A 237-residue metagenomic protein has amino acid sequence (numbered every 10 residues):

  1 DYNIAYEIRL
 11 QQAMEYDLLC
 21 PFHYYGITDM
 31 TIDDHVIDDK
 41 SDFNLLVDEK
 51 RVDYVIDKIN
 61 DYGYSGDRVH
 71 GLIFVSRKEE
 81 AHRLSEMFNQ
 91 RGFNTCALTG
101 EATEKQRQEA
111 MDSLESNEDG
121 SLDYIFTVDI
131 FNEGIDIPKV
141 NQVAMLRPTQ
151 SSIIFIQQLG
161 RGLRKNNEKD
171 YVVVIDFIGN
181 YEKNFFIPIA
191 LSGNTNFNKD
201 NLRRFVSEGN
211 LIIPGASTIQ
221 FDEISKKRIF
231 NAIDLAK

Functional and structural regions predicted by a protein language model:
D1-P21, I137-Q157, R161-D170: Signature of the SF2 helicase/ATPase Hel1-core->accessory helical subdomain module
Y2-V75: Conserved interdomain linker/interface between the two RecA-like ATPase lobes of SF2 helicase motors
Q12-E15, T28-D33, K78-E79, A102-T103 (+4 more regions): Conserved nucleotide-binding/hydrolysis micro-motifs of P-loop NTPases
H23, D38-S41, M111-S113, I187-N194: Short, surface-exposed amphipathic charged segments that create phosphate/polyanion-binding patches used for binding
D61, S65-G66, H70, R77 (+1 more regions): Long, largely alpha-helical accessory region at the distal end of helicase-like NTP-driven motors
R68-H70, S121, Y171: A general structural motif
L72, A81-L84, G92-N132: Conserved helicase ATPase core of P-loop NTP-dependent helicases/translocases
S151-Q157, R161-T195: Conserved segment of the helicase C-terminal RecA-like domain
